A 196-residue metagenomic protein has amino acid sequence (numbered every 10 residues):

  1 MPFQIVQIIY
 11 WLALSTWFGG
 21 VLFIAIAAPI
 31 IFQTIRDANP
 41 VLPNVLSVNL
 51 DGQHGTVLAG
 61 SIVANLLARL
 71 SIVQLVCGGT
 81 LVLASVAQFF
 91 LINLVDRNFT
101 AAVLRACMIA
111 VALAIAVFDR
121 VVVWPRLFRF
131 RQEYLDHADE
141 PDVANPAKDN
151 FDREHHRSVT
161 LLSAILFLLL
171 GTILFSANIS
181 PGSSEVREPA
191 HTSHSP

Functional and structural regions predicted by a protein language model:
P2-D96, A101, L135-K148, S183-H194: Interfacial loop at the N-terminal end of multi-pass membrane proteins
I9, A13-T16, V73, M108-V111 (+1 more regions): Physicochemical signature of membrane-embedded alpha-helices that form the seven-helix bundle of GPCRs, emphasizing
S15-I26, M108-V121: Hydrophobic alpha-helical membrane-insertion segments
A28-I31, I35, I115-L135: Inner-leaflet juxtamembrane helices
L66, R105, P146-L166: Individual transmembrane alpha-helices with interfacial aromatic-anchor signatures
V111-R126, E188-P196: Alpha-helical transmembrane segments and their immediate juxtamembrane interface regions
V123, F130, H137, A147-N150 (+1 more regions): Amphipathic coiled-coil alpha-helices
L162-N178: Alpha-helical transmembrane segments and their membrane-interface junctions in multi-pass membrane proteins
